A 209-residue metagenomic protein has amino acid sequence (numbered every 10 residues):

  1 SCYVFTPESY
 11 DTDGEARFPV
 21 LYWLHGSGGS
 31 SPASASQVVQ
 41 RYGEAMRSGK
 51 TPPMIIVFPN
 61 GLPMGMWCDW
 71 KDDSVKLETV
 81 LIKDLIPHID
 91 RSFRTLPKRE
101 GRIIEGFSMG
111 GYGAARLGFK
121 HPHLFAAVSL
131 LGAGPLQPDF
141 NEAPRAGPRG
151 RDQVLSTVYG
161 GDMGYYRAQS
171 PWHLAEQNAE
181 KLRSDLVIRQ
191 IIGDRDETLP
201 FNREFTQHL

Functional and structural regions predicted by a protein language model:
S1-L209: Non-catalytic cap/lid and distal C-terminal segments of serine-dependent acyl enzymes
